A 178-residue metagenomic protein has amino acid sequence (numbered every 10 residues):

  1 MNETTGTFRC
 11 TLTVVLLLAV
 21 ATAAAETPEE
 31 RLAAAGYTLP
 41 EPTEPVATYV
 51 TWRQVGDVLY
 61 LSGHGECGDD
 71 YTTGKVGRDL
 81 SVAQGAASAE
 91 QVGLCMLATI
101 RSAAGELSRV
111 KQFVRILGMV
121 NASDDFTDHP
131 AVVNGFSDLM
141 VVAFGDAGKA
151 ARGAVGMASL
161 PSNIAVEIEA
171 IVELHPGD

Functional and structural regions predicted by a protein language model:
M1-L12: Bacterial N-terminal signal peptides that target proteins for export
T11-A21: Bacterial N-terminal signal peptides
A25-D178: Short, polar/acidic, helix-capping and beta-turn segments at strand->helix junctions that line the mouths
